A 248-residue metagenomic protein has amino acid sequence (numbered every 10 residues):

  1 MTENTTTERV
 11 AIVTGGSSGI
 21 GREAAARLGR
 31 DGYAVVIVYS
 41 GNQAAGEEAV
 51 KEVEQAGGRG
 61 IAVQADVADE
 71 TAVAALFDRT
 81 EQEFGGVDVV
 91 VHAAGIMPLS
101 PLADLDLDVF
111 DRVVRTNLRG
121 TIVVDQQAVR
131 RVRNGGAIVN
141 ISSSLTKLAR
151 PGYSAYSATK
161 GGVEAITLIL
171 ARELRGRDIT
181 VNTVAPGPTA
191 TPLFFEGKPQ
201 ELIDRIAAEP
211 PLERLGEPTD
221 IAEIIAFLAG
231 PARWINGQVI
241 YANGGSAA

Functional and structural regions predicted by a protein language model:
S17-S18: Conserved glycine-rich cofactor-binding loop
F84, R131, R214-A242: C-terminal substrate-recognition "lid" of short-chain dehydrogenase/reductases
P101-L102, D106-V114, F194, I206: Substrate-binding pocket helix/loop in short-chain dehydrogenase/reductase
D125, T159: Active-site helix of classical SDR
R130, R172-G176: Alpha-helical segment proximal to the catalytic Tyr-Lys
S143: Residue(s) in the substrate-gating loop at a strand-loop-helix junction that position the organic substrate next
R175, T180, I235-G237: Short, small/polar-rich loop/turn modules that mediate ligand/substrate recognition or access, typified
